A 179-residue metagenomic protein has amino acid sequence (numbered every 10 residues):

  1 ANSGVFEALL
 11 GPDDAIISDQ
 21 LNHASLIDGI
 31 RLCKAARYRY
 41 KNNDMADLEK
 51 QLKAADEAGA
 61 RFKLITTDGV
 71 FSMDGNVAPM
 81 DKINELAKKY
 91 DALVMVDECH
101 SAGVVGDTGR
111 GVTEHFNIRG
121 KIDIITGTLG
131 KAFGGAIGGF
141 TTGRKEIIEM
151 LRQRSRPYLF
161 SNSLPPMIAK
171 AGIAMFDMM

Functional and structural regions predicted by a protein language model:
V5-A24: Conserved PLP-anchoring active-site segment centered on the Schiff-base-forming lysine
D14, K63, D123: Conserved acidic residues
D19-Q20, R39-N43, N162: Short beta->alpha connector loops at strand-helix junctions that form conserved, small/polar/Pro-enriched
A24, M45-A46, G69-D74, S101-V104 (+1 more regions): Short, small-residue-enriched loops and turns at beta-alpha junctions that line or gate enzyme active sites
Y38, N42-V96: Active-site phosphate-binding strand-loop segment of PLP-dependent enzymes
Y90-L93, H100, V105-M179: Active-site C-terminal subdomain of aminotransferase-like
